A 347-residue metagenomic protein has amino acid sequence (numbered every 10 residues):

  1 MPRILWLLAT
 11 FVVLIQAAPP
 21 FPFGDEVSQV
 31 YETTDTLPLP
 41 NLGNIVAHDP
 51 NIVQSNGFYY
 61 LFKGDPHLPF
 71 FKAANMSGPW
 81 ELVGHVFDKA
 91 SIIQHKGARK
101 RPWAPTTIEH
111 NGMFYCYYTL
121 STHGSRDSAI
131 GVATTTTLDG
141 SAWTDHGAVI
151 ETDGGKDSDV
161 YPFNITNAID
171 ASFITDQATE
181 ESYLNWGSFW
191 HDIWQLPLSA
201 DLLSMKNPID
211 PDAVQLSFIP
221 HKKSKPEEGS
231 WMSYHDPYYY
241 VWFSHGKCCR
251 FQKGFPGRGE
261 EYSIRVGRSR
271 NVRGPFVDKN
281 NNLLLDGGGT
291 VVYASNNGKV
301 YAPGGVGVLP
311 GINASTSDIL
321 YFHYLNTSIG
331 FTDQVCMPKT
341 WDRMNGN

Functional and structural regions predicted by a protein language model:
M1-P20: Fungal secretory targeting signals
A18-N347: Carbohydrate-active catalytic/glycan-binding domains of CAZyme proteins, especially the secreted or lumenal ectodomains
